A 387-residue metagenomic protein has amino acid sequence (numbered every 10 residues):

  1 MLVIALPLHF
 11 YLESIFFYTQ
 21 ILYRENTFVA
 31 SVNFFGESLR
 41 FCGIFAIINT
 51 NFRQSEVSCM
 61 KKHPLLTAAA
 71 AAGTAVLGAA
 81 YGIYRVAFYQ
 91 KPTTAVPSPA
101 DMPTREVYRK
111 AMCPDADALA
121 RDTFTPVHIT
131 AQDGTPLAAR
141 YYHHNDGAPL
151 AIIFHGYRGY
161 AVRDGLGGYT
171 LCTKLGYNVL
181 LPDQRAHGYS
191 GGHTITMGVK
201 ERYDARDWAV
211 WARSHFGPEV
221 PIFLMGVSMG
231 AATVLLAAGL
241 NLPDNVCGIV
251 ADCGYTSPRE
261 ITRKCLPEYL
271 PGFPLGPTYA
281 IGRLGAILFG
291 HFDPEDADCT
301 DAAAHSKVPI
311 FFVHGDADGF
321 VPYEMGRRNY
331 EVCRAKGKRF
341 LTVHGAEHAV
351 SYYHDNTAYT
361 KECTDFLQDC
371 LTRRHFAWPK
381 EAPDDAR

Functional and structural regions predicted by a protein language model:
T67-I129: An N-terminal hydrophobic leader/cap segment in hydrolases
Y157-L171: The serine-hydrolase catalytic nucleophile loop
A161, H187-P218: Catalytic nucleophile-loop/oxyanion-hole region of alpha/beta-hydrolase and closely related hydrolase-like folds
C172-G191: Conserved alpha/beta-hydrolase
L236-F292, D301-A302: Hydrolase active-site cap/lid region
H305-S306, F312-H314, D318: Short beta-strand/loop motif that positions the catalytic acidic residue of the alpha/beta-hydrolase fold
V308, P322-E331: Short alpha-helix in the alpha/beta-hydrolase fold that links the catalytic acid
A346-T357: Catalytic histidine-centered segment of alpha/beta-hydrolase-like enzymes
